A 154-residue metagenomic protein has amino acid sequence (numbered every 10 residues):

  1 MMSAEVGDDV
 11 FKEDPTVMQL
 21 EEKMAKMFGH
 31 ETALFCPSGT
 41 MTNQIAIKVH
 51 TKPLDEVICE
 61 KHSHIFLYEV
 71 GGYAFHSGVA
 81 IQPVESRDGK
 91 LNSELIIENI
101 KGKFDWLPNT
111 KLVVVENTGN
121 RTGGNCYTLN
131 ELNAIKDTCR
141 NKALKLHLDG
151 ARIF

Functional and structural regions predicted by a protein language model:
M1-S38, K61-L67, G72-A74: Conserved N-terminal alpha-helix of the aminotransferase class I/II PLP-enzyme fold
M24, T42, Y73, V113 (+2 more regions): Buried hydrophobic positions in well-ordered alpha/beta secondary-structure cores of metabolic enzymes
M27, A46-L54, G72: Glycine-rich loop at the start of a catalytic domain that most often binds anionic cofactors/ligands
E31-H50, E85: Conserved core of the PLP fold type I
V49-L67: Conserved PLP-anchoring active-site segment centered on the Schiff-base-forming lysine
V57, A80-I81, L146-L148: Hydrophobic beta-strand scaffold residues
S77-G119, G123-A134: PLP-dependent aminotransferase-class I/II
N125-F154: Catalytic PLP-binding core of fold-type I/II PLP enzymes
